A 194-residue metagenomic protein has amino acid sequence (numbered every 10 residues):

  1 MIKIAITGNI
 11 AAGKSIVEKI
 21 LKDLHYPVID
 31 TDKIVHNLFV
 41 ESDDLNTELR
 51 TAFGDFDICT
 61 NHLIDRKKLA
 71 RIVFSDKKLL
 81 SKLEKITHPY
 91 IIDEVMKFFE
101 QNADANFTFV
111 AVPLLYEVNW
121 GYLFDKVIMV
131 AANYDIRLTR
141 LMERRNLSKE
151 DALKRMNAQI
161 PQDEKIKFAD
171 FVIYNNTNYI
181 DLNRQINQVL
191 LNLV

Functional and structural regions predicted by a protein language model:
I6: Hydrophobic anchor at the beta1->P-loop junction of P-loop NTPases
I10: The conserved Walker
K14-S15: Walker A/P-loop
D23-T31, D43-D44: Post-Walker A helix-loop "phosphate-sensing" segment adjacent to the P-loop in P-loop NTPases
P27, K33, K126, D170-F171: Well-ordered beta-strand positions
K33-A103: ATP-dependent small-molecule kinase phosphotransfer cores that center on conserved nucleotide phosphate-binding segments
E94-N102, T108-E143: ATP-dependent NMP and nucleoside kinases share a basic, alpha-helical "lid"
Y122-L123, E143, L147-N192: Small-molecule kinase domains that catalyze NTP-dependent phosphoryl transfer to phosphate-bearing small molecules
